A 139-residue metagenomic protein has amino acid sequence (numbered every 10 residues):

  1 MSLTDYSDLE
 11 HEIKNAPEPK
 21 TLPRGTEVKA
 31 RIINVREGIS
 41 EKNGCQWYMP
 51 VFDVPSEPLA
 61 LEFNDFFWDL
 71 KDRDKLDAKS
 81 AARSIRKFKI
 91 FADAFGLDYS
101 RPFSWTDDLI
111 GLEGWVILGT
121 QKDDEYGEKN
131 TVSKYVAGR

Functional and structural regions predicted by a protein language model:
M1-R139: Short beta-rich binding modules
